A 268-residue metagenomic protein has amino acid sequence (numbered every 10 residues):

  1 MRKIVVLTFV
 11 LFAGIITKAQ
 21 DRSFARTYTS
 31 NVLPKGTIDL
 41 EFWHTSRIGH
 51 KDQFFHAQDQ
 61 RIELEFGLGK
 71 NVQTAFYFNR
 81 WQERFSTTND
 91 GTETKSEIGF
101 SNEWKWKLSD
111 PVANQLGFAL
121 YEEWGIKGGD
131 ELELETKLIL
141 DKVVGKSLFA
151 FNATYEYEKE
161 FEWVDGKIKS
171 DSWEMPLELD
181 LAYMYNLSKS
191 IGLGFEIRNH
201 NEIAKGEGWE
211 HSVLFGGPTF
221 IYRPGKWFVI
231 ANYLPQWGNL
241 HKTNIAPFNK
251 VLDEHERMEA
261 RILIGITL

Functional and structural regions predicted by a protein language model:
I4-A13: Sec-dependent N-terminal signal peptides
I16: Conserved functional loop/turn residues at catalytic and ligand-binding sites
A19-T267: Transmembrane beta-barrel domains of Gram-negative outer membranes and organellar outer membranes
